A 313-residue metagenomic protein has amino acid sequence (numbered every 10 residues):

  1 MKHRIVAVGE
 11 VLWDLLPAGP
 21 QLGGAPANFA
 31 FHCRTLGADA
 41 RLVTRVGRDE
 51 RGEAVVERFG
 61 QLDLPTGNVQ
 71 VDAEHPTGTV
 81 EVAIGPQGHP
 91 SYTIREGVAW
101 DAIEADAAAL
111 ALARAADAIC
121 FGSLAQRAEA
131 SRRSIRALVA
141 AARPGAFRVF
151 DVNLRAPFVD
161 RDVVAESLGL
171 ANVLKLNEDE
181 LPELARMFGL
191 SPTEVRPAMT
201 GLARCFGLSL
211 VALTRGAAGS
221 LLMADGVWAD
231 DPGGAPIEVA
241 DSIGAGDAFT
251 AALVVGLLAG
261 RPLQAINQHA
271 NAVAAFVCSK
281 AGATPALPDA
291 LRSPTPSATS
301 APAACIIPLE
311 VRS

Functional and structural regions predicted by a protein language model:
M1-P17: Positively charged, low-complexity intrinsically disordered leader regions
M1-R4, F188, P192-S313: Conserved phosphate-binding/catalytic region of the ribokinase-like
A18-A25: A short, glycine/small-residue-rich beta-strand->loop->alpha-helix junction that serves as a flexible
A30-D39, I84, G256-G260: Alpha-helix C-terminal capping segments
D39-S123, P294-S313: Conserved N-terminal subdomain of the carbohydrate kinase-like
A111-L112, E166-S167, R204: Structural alpha-helical scaffold elements that stabilize or flank donor/cofactor-binding regions in carbohydrate
A118, G122-G201, A218-S220: Conserved beta-alpha-beta core of the PfkB/ribokinase-like small-molecule kinase fold
